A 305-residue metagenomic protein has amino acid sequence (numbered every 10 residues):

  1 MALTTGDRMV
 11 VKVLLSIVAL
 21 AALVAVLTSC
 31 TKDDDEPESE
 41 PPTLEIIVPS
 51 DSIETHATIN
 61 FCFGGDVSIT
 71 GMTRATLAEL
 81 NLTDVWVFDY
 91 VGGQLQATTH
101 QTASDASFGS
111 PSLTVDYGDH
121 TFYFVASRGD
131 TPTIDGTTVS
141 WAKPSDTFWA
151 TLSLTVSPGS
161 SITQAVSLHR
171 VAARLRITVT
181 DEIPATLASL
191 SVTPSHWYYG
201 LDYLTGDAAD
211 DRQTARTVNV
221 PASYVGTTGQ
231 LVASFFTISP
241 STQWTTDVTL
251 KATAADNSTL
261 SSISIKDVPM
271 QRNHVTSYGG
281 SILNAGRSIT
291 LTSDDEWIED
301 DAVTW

Functional and structural regions predicted by a protein language model:
M1-S29: Sec-dependent bacterial lipoprotein signal peptides
M1-T4, E45, D135: Extracellular low-complexity Ser/Thr/Asn/Gly-rich intrinsically disordered segments
V24-D66, N273, S288-I289, S293-W305: Bacterial Sec-dependent N-terminal signal peptides
I47, S140-V171, T178-T180, I263-W305: Extracellular beta-sheet/turn segments enriched in Thr/Pro/Gly and aliphatic residues
P49-S50, C62-L80, T178-T186: Structural motif
T58-N60, W86, Y123, T163-A165 (+4 more regions): Beta-strand secondary-structure signal
T76-G136, T186-H274, A302-W305: Tryptophan-paired
K143-P221: Acidic, serine/threonine- and glycine-rich low-complexity intrinsically disordered segments that serve as flexible
